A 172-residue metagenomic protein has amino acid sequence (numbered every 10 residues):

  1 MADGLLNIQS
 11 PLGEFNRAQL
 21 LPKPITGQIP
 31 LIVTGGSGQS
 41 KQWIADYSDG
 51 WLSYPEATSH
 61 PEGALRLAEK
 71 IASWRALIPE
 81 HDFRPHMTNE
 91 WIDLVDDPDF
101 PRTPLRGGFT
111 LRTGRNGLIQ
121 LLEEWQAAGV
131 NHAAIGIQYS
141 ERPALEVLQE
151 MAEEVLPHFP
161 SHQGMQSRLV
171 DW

Functional and structural regions predicted by a protein language model:
M1-W172: Active-site-adjacent structural elements that line small-molecule/cofactor binding pockets in enzymes
